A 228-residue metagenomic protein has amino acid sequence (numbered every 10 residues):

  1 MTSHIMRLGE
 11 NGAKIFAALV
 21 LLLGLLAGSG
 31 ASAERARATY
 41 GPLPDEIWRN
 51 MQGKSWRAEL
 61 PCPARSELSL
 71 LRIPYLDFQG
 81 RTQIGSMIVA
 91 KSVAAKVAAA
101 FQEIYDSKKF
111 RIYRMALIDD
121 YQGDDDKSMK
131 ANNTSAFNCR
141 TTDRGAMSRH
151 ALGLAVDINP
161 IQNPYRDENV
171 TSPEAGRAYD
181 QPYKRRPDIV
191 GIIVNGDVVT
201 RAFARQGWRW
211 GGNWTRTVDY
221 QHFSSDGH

Functional and structural regions predicted by a protein language model:
H4-F16: Bacterial N-terminal signal peptides that target proteins for export
F16-A27: Bacterial N-terminal signal peptides
A33-R81: N-terminal module-boundary/linker segments of secreted carbohydrate-active enzymes
G53-E59, Q83-A90, V97, C139-R144: N-terminal post-signal-peptidase region of extra-cytosolic proteins
P63-M129: Active-site acidic/histidine clusters and adjacent loop/turn architecture that either coordinate catalytic ions
R111-L154, P160-Y165: Active-site-adjacent loop/helix surface patches within enzyme catalytic domains that shape the substrate-binding cleft
T142-M147, L152-H228: Catalytic cores and adjacent binding grooves of peptidoglycan-active enzymes
